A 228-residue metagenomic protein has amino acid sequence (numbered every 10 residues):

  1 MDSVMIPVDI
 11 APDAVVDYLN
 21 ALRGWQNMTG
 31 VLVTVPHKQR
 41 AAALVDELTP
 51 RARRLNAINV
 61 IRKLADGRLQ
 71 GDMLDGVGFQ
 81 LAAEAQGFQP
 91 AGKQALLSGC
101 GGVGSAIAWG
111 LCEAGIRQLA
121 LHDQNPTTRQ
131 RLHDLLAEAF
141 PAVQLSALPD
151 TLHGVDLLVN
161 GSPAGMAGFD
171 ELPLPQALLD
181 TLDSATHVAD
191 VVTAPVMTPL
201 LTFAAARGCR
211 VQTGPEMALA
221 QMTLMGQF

Functional and structural regions predicted by a protein language model:
M1-Q86: Phosphate/diphosphate ligand-binding glycine-rich loop within oxidoreductases
I6, L119-A120, Q212: Conserved beta-strand positions in the Rossmann-like core of class I SAM-dependent methyltransferases
V33-R40, G102-V103, P163-M166, A194 (+1 more regions): Short glycine-rich anion-binding loops that position phosphate/pyrophosphate groups of nucleotides and phosphorylated
M73, A83, F88, G92-C112 (+1 more regions): Glycine-rich adenosine-cofactor-binding loop
L81, A85, T193-A194, C209-F228: Active-site capping/gating segments
E113-Q118, R207-C209: Conserved S-adenosyl-L-methionine
I116-L136: NAD(P)-binding Rossmann-fold cofactor-contacting core
E138-Q212: Rossmann-like adenosine-cofactor binding region
